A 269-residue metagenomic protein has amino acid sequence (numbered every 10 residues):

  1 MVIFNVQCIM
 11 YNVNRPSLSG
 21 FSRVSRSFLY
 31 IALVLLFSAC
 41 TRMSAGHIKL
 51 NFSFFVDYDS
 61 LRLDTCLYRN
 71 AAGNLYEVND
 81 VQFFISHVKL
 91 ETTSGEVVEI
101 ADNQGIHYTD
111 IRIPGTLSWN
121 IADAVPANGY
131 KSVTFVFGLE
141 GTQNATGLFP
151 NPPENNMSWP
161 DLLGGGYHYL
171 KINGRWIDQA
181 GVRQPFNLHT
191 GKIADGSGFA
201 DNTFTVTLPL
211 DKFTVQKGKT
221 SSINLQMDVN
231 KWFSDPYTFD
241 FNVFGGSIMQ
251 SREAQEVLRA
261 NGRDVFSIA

Functional and structural regions predicted by a protein language model:
Q7-M10, N14-S17, L29: Short polybasic linear motifs
R23-R26: Compositionally biased, intrinsically disordered low-complexity segments enriched in Pro/Arg/Gln/His
S38-A39: C-terminal motif of bacterial Sec signal peptides marking the signal peptidase cleavage site
R42-A269: A short, solvent-exposed, low-complexity linear motif enriched for acidic/polar residues with Pro/Gly/Ser/Thr
